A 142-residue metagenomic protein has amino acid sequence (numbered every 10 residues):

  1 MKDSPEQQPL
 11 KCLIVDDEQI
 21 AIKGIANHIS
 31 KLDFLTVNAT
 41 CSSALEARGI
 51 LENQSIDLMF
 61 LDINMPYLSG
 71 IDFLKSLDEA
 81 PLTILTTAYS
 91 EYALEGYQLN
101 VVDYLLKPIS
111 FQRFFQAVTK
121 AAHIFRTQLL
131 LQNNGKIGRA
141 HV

Functional and structural regions predicted by a protein language model:
M1-K11: Non-catalytic signal-transmission and effector/linker regions of two-component phosphorelay proteins
Q7, Q19-A39: Two-component/phosphorelay signaling modules centered on CheY-like receiver
C12, V37-N38, T83: Hydrophobic/aromatic residues located in beta-strands of well-ordered beta-sheets within soluble catalytic
V15-D16, C41, M59: Conserved sequence signature across two-component system core domains
E18-Q19, Y89: Two-component His->Asp phosphorelay active-site signatures
N38-A47: Conserved Asp/Asn-Gly motif in the active-site loop of CheY-like receiver
E46-N134: CheY-like receiver
I137-V142: Conserved small/polar residues in nucleotide/adenosyl-binding loops
